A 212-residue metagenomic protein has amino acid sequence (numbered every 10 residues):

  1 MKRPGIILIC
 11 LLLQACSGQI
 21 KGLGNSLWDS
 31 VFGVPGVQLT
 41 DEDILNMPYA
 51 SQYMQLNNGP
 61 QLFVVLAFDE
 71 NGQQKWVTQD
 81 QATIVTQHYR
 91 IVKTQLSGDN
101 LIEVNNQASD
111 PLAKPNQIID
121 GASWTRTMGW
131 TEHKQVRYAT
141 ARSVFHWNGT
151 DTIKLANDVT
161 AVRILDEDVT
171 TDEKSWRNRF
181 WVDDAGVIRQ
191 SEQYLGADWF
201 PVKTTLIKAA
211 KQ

Functional and structural regions predicted by a protein language model:
M1-Q19: Sec-dependent bacterial lipoprotein signal peptides
S17-L96, L101-V104, I119-Q212: Acidic, serine/threonine-rich low-complexity disordered tracts
D110-L112: A small/polar (G/S/T-enriched), proline-flanked helix-loop surface module common in exported/cell-envelope proteins
